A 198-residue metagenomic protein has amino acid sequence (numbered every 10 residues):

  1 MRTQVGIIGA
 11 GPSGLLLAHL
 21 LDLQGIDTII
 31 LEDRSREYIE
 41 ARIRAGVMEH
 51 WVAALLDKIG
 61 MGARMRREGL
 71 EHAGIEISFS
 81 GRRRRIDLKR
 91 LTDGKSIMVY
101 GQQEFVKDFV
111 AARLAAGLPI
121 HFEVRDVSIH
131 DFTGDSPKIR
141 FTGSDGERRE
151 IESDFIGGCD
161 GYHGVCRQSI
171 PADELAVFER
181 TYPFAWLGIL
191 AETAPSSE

Functional and structural regions predicted by a protein language model:
M1-S13: Beta1/beta-strand and adjacent pyrophosphate-binding region of the FAD-binding site in flavoprotein oxidoreductases
T3, H72, S153-D154: Short, well-ordered alpha-helix to beta-strand connector turns
T3, I26, A185: Nucleotide donor/acceptor-binding cores
G9, G25-D27, G117: Glycine-centered short loops/turns at secondary-structure junctions
D22-I43: Glycine-rich FAD pyrophosphate-binding loop
E40-A45, E49-A116, S128-T133: Active-site-adjacent segment of FAD-dependent monooxygenases/related oxidoreductases
A111, A115-S128, F132-E198: Conserved FAD-binding catalytic core of PHBH/FMO-like flavoproteins
